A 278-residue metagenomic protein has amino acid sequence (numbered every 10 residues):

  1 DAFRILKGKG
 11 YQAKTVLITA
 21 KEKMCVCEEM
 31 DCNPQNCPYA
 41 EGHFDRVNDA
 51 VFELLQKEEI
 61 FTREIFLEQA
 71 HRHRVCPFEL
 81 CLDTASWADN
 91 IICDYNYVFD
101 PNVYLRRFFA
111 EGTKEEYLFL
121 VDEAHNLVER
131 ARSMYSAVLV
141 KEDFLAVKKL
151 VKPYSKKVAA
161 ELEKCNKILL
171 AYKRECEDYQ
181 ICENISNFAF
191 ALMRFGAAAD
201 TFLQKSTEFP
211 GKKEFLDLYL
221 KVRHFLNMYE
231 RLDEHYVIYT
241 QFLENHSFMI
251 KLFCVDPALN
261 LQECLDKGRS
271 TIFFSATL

Functional and structural regions predicted by a protein language model:
D1-I91, F99, K149, A160 (+4 more regions): A substrate-engagement module of RecA-like helicase motors
A2-L6, L127, L261: Hydrophobic packing residues within well-ordered alpha-helices of enzyme cores
Y11-K14, K114-Y117, G268-R269: Short glycine-/polar-rich loops that comprise or flank the Walker A/P-loop and associated switch/sensor motifs
V26, V128, E230-D233: Short amphipathic alpha-helical interaction/hinge segments
F61-E64, V140, I185-A189, V255 (+1 more regions): General structural signal for secondary-structure boundaries
F66-S86, I91, N102-F109, A198-L278: A contiguous, basic/glycine-rich beta-loop/short-helix subdomain that forms a polymer-engagement track
H71-G196, F273-L278: Signature of the SF2 helicase/ATPase Hel1-core->accessory helical subdomain module
